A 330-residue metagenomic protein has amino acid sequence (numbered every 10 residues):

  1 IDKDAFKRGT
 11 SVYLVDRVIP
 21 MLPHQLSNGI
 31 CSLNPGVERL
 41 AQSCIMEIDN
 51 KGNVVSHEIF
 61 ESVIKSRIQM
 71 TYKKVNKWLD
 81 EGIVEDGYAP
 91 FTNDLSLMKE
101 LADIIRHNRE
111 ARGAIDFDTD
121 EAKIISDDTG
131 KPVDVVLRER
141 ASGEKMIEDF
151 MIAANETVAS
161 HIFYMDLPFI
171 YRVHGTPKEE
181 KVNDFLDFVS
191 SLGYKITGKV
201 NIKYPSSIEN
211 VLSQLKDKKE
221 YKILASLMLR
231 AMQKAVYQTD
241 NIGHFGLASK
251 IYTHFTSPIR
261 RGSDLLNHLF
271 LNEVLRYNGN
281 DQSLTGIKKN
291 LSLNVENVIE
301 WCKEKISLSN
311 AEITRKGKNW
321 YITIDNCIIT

Functional and structural regions predicted by a protein language model:
I1-T330: Electropositive polyanion-binding surfaces
